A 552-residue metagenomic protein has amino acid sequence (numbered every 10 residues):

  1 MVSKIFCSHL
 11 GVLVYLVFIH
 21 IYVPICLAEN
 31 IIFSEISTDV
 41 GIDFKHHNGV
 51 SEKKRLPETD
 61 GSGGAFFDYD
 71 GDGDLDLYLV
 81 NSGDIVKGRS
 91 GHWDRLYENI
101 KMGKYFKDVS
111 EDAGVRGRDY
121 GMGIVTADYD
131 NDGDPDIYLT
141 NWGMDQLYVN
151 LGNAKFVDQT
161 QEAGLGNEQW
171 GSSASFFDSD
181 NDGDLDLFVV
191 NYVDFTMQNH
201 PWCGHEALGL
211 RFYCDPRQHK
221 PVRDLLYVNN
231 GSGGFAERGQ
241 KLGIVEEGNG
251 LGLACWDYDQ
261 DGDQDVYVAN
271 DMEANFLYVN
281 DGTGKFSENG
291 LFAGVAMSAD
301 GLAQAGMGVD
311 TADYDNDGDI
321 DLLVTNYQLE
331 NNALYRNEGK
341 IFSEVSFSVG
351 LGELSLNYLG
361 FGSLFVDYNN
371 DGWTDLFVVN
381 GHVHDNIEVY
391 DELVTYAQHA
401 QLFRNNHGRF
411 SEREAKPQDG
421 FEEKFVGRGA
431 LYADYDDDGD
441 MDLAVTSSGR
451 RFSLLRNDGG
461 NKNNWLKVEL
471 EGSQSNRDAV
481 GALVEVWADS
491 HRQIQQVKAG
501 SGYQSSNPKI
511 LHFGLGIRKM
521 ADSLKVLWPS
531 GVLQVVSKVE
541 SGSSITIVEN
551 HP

Functional and structural regions predicted by a protein language model:
E29-I32, V50-K54, I341, L351-L356 (+2 more regions): Gly/Ser/Thr/Pro-enriched helix-cap/hinge segments flanking short amphipathic alpha-helices
F33-I36, Y105-G114, K155-L165, G233-I244 (+3 more regions): Blade-edge beta-strand/turn elements of extracellular beta-propeller and related beta-sheet repeat scaffolds
I42-G63, S90, A113-V125, G164-S175 (+8 more regions): Repeat-based blade/solenoid architectures
G61-G71, E98, Y120-N131, V149 (+8 more regions): Beta-propeller blade termini
A65, L75-N81, D132-N141, L187-N191 (+5 more regions): Hydrophobic beta-strand segments that make up the repeating blades of beta-propeller and related beta-repeat
V80-G91, N191-H219, V379-T395: Short, conserved, GDST-rich strand-edge loop motifs in beta-rich repeat architectures
D94-N99, R223-N229, V279, R336 (+1 more regions): Beta-propeller blade signature
S110-V125, T140-M144, Y148-S179, V190-R217 (+2 more regions): Asp-box/WD-like beta-propeller blade repeats and closely related beta-sheet repeat scaffolds
